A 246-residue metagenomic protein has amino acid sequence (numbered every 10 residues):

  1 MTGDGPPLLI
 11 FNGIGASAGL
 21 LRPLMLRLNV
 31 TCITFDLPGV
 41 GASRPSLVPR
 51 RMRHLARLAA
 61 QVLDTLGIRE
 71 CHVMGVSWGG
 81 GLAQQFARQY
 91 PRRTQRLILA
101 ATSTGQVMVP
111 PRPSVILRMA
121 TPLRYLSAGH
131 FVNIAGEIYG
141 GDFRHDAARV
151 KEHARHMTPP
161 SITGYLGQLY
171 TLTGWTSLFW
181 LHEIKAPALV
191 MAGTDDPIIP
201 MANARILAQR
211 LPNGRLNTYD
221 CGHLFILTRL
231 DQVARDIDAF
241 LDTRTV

Functional and structural regions predicted by a protein language model:
M1-R44: Conserved HGGG/HGGXW glycine-rich cap/lid loop of the alpha/beta-hydrolase fold
T34-M74: Active-site loop/oxyanion-hole signature of alpha/beta-hydrolase fold enzymes
G75, G79, A83: Gly/Ala-rich beta-loop-alpha elbow adjacent to hydrolase catalytic centers
Q84, R88, T94-R124: Flexible "cap/lid" loop of the alpha/beta hydrolase fold
A128-W180: Conserved alpha/beta-hydrolase catalytic His-Asp/Glu region
I184, V190-A192, D196: Short beta-strand/loop motif that positions the catalytic acidic residue of the alpha/beta-hydrolase fold
P197-N203: Conserved alpha/beta-hydrolase "acid-adjacent" motif
C221-A234: Catalytic histidine-centered segment of alpha/beta-hydrolase-like enzymes
